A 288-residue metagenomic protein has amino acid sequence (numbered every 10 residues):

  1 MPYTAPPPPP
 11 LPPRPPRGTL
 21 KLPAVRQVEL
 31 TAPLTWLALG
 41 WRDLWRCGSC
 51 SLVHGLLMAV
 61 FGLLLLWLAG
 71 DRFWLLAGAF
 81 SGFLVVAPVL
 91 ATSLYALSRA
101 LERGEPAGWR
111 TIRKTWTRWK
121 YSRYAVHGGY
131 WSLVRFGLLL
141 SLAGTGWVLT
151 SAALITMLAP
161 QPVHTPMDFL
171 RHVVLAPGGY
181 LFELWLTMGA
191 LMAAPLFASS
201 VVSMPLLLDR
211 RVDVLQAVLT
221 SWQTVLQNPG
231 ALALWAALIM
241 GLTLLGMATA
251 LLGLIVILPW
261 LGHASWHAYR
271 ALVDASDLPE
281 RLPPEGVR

Functional and structural regions predicted by a protein language model:
M1-R288: Hydrophobic alpha-helical membrane segments
